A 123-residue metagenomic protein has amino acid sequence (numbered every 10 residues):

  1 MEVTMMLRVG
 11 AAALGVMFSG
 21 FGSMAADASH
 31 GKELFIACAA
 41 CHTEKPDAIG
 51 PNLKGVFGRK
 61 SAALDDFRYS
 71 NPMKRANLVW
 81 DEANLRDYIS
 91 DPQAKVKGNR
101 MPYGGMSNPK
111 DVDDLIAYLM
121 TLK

Functional and structural regions predicted by a protein language model:
M1-M6: N-terminal secretory signal peptides that target proteins for export/translocation
V9-G20: Bacterial N-terminal signal peptides
F21-A25: Bacterial Sec-dependent signal peptides at the C-terminal "C-region" and cleavage site
A26-R68, K74-V79, S90-N99, T121-K123: Periplasmic/extracellular electron-transfer cofactor-ligation site, primarily the c-type cytochrome heme-c attachment
S107-N108: A conserved structural motif in NAD(P)-dependent oxidoreductases
